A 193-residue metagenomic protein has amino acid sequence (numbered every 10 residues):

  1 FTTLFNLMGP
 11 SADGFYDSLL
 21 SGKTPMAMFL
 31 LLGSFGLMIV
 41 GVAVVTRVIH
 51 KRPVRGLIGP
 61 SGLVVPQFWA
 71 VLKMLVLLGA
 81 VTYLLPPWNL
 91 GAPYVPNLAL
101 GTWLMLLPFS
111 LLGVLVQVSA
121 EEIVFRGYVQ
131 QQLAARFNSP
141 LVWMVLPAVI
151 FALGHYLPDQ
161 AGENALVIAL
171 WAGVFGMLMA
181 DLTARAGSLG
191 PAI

Functional and structural regions predicted by a protein language model:
F1-F5, L37, G41, V45-I49 (+11 more regions): Alpha-helical membrane-inserting segments
F1-K51: N-terminal, membrane-interfacial amphipathic/helix-forming hydrophobic leader that caps and precedes the first
L4-A12, V48-G56, P60-S61, L84 (+6 more regions): Membrane-interface elements of multi-pass transporters and channels
F15, L19-A27, L31, G59-L63 (+9 more regions): Membrane-helix interfacial "entry" motifs
K23, V54-A120, Q130-R136: Juxtamembrane helix-loop-helix connectors linking adjacent transmembrane helices in multi-pass membrane enzymes
A27-L31, F35, Q67-V71, T102-L106 (+4 more regions): Residue-level signature of transmembrane alpha-helical entry/exit and packing/kink sites in multi-pass membrane
V44-V45, F68, L133, V149: Generic structural hydrophobic/aromatic packing signal, biased to beta-strands
L107-P191: Transmembrane helix-loop-helix hairpins at the membrane interface of multi-pass integral membrane proteins
